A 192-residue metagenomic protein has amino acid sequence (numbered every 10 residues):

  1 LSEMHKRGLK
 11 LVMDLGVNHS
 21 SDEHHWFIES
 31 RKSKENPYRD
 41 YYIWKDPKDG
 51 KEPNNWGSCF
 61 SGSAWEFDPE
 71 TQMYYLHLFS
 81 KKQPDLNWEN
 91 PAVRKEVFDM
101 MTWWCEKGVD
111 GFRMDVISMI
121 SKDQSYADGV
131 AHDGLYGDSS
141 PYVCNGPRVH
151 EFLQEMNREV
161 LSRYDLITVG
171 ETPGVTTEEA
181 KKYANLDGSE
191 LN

Functional and structural regions predicted by a protein language model:
L1-T102, E106, M119-V175: Acidic/aromatic-lined carbohydrate-recognition and catalytic surfaces of CAZymes acting on diverse glycans
F112-M114: Hydrophobic residues within beta-strands of alpha/beta enzymes
T172-N192: Noncatalytic carbohydrate-binding groove/subsite architecture in carbohydrate-active enzymes
